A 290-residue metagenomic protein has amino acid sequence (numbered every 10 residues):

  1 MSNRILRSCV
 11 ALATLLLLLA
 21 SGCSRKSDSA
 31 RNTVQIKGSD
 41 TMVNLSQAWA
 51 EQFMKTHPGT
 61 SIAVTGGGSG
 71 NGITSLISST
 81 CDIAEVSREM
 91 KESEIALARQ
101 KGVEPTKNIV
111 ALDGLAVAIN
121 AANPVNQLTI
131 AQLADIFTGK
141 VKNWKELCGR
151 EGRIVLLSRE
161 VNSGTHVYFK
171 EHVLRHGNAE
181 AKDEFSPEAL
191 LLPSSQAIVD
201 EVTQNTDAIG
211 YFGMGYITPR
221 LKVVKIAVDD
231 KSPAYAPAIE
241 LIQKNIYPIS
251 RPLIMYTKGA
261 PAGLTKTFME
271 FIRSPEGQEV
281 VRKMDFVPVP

Functional and structural regions predicted by a protein language model:
M1-T33: Short, low-complexity disordered leader/linker segments with a strong preference for bacterial N-terminal type II
C23-P290: Exported/periplasmic ABC-transporter solute-binding proteins
